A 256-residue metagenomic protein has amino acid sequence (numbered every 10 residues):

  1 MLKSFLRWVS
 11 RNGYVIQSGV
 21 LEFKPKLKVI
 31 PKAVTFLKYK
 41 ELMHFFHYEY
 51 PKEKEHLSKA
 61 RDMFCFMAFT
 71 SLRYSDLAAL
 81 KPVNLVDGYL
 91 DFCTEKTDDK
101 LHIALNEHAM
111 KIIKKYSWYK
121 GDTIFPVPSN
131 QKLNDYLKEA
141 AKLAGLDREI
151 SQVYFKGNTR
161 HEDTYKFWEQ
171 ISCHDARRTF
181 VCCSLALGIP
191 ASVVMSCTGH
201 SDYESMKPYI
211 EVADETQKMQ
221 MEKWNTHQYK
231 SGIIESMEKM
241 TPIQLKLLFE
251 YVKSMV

Functional and structural regions predicted by a protein language model:
M1-V9, F23-K24, L105: Non-catalytic DNA-binding core/recognition domains of DNA-processing enzymes
R11, V15-Y74, Y119, S129-K132 (+1 more regions): Basic, Lys/Arg- and aromatic-enriched nucleic-acid-binding interface segment
P31, E95-T159: C-terminal catalytic core of Y-nucleophile DNA break-rejoin enzymes
F45, A104-Y116, P208-M237, I243: DNA/chromatin major-groove-contacting recognition/catalytic segments
P51-K54, W118-T123, K138-S196: Short, basic (Lys/Arg/His-rich) helix/loop patches that form interaction surfaces in the mid-to-C-terminal regions
V83-Y89, L187-I210, S231: Short, polar N-cap/turn motifs at the start of nucleic acid-interacting alpha helices
T94-D98, N130-L133, T198-K223: Catalytic-site neighborhood detector that most strongly recognizes the C-terminal catalytic loop/helix of tyrosine
V127, L146-I150, K223-V256: C-terminal secondary-structure termini that scaffold catalytic or DNA-interacting sites
